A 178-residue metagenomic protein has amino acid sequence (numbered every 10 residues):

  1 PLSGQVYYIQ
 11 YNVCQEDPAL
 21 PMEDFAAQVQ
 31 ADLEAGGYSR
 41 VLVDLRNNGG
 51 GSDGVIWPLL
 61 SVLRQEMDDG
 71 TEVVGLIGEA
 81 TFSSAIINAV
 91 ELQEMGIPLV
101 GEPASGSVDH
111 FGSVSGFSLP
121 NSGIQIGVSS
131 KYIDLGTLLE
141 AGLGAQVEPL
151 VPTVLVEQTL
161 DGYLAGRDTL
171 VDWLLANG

Functional and structural regions predicted by a protein language model:
P1-G178: C-terminal "post-core" interaction segments
